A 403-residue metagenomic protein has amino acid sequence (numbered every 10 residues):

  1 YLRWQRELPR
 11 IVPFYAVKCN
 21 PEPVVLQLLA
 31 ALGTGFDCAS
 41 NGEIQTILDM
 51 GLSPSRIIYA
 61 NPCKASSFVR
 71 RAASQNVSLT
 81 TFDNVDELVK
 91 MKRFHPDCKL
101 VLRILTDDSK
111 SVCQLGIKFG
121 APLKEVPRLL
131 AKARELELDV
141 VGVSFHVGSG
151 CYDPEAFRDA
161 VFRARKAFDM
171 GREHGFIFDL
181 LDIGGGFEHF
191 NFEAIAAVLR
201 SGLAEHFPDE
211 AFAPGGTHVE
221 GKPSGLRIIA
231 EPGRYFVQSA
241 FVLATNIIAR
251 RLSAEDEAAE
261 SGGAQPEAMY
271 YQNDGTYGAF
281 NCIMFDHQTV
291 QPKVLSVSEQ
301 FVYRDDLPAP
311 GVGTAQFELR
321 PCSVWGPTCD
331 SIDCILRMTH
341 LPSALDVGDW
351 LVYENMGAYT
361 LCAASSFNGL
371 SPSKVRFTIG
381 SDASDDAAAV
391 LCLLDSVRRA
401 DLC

Functional and structural regions predicted by a protein language model:
Y1: Conserved oxyanion/phosphate-binding beta-strand-loop segments in alpha/beta enzyme cores
I11-L180, F187, F192-E193, G202-F207 (+2 more regions): Active-site-proximal beta-alpha core segment in soluble small-molecule metabolic enzymes
V17, G185, A230-P232: A general secondary-structure junction signal
D49-L52, A73-S74, K92-H95, S111 (+6 more regions): Solvent-exposed alpha-helices and their adjacent loops that cap or buttress functional pockets in soluble metabolic
S53, P122, K222, R398-R399: Short, solvent-exposed coil/turn linker segments
V198, P208-H218, R227-C403: Charged (often Lys/Glu-rich) extended helix/loop segments that serve as interaction or gating elements
